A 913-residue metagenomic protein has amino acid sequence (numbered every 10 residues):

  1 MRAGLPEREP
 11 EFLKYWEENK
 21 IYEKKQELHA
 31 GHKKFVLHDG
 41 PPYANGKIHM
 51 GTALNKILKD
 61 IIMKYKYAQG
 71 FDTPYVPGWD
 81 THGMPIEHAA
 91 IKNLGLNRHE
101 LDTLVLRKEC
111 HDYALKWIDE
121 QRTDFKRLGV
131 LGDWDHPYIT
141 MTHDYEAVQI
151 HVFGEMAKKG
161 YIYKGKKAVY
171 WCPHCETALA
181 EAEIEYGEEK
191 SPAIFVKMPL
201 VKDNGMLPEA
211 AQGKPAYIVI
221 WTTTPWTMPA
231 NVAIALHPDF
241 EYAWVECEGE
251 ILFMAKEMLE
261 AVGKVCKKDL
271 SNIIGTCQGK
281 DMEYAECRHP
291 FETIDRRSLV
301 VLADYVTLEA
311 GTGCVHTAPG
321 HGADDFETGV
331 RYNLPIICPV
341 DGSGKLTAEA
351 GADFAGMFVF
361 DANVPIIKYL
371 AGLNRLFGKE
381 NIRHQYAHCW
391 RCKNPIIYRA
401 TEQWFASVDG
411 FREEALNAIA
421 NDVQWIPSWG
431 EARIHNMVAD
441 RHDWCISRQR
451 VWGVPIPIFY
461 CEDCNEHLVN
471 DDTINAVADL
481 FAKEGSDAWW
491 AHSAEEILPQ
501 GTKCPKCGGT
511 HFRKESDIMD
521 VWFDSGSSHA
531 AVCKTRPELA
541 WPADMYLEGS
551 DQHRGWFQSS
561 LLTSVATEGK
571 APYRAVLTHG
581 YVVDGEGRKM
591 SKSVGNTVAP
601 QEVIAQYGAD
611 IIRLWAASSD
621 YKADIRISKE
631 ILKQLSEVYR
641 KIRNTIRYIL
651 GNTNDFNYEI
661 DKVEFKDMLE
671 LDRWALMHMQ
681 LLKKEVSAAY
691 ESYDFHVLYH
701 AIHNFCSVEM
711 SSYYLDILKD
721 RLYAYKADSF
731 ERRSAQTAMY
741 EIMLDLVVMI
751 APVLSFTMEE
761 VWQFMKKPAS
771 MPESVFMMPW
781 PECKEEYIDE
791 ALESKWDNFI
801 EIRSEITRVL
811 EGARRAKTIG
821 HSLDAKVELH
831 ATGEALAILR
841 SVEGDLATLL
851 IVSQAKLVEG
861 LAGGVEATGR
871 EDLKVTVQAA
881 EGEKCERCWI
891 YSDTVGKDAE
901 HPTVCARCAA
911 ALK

Functional and structural regions predicted by a protein language model:
M1-G249, A318-R331, P335-A350, R375-A415 (+9 more regions): N-terminal, positively charged nucleic-acid-binding surface of large information/translation enzymes
D72, A230-D341, A371, V408-E414 (+2 more regions): Catalytic alpha/beta core of large soluble enzyme barrels
D80, V169, P173, L179-G187 (+8 more regions): Acidic, turn-prone loop/beta-hairpin segments
F125, V148, R391, W444 (+3 more regions): Core structural elements
C172, C389, C461, C504-C507 (+2 more regions): Short cysteine-rich clusters marking metal-coordination/redox-active sites
E176, Q449, N465, G508 (+2 more regions): Cys/His-coordinated zinc-binding microdomains
G187, T317-G320, F360, R513-S516 (+6 more regions): Conserved phosphate-binding loops in nucleotide/dinucleotide-binding enzymes
H388-C392, Y581-E586, M590-M668, K766-M771 (+1 more regions): Catalytic adenosine-cofactor/nucleotide-binding cores of aminoacyl-tRNA synthetases and other
